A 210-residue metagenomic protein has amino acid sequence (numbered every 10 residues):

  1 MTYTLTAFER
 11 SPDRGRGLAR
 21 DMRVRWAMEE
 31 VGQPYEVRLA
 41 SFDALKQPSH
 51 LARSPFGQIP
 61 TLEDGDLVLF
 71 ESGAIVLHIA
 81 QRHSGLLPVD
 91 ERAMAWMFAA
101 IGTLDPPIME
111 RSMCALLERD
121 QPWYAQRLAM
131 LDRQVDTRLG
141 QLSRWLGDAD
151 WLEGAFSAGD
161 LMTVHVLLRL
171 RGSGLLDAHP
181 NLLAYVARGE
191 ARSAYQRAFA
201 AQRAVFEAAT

Functional and structural regions predicted by a protein language model:
M1-Q126: GST-like domain detector, emphasizing the conserved glutathione-binding G-site in the N-terminal thioredoxin-like
V37, A155, H179, A198-F199: A generic structural-conservation signal
S41, A158, Q202-R203: Short, solvent-exposed turn/loop segments enriched in Gly/Ser/Thr/Pro and often Arg
A80, V166-L167, F199: Active-site-flanking alpha-helical
R82, R111, S173, A201-Q202: Residue-level signal for well-ordered alpha-helical positions
L86-W96, Q141-D148, L168, A201-T210: A short, terminal or domain-edge coil/loop segment
A100-A191: GST-like fold's C-terminal all-alpha helical module
L182-T210: Long hydrophobic alpha-helical segments typical of transmembrane helices together with their membrane-interfacial
